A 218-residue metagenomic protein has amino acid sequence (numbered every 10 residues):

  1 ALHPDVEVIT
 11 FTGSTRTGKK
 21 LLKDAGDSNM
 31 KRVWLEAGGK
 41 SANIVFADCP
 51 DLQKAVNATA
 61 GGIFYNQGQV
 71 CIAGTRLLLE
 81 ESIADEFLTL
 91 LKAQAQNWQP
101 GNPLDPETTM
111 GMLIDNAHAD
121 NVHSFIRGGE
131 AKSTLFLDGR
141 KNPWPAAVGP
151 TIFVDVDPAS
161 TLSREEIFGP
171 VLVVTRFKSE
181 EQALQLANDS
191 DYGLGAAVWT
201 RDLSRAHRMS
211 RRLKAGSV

Functional and structural regions predicted by a protein language model:
A1-T10, S14: A structured beta-alpha segment of the ubiquitous adenosine-cofactor-binding alpha/beta core
L2, K23, D27, R211-R212: Solvent-exposed polar/charged
D5-V6, Q99, R127, N142 (+1 more regions): Conserved C-terminal structural/oligomerization subdomain of aldehyde/semialdehyde dehydrogenase
V8, R16-D157, L186: ALDH superfamily catalytic-core signature
F11, M112, V173: Conserved donor-binding loops in enzymes that form glycosidic bonds
T12, E36, T200: Conserved residues at the C-terminal ends of beta-strands
